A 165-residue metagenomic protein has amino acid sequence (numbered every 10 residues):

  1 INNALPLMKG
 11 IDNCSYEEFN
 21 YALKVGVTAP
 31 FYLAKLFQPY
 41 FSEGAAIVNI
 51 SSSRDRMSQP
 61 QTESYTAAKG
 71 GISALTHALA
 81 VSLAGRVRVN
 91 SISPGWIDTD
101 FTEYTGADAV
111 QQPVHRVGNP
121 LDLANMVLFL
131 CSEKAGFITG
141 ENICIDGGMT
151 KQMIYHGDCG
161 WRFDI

Functional and structural regions predicted by a protein language model:
N3-M8, G148: Conserved NAD(P)H cofactor-binding loop of Rossmann-fold oxidoreductase domains
L7-N20, D108: Substrate-binding pocket helix/loop in short-chain dehydrogenase/reductase
A34, A68, T76: Active-site helix of classical SDR
P39, A80-G85, G136: Alpha-helical segment proximal to the catalytic Tyr-Lys
S52: Residue(s) in the substrate-gating loop at a strand-loop-helix junction that position the organic substrate next
M57, L128, T139-I165: Short C-terminal tail/terminal secondary-structure segment of NAD(P)H-dependent dehydrogenase/reductase domains
S91, A107-I138, I145-G147: C-terminal helical subdomain
